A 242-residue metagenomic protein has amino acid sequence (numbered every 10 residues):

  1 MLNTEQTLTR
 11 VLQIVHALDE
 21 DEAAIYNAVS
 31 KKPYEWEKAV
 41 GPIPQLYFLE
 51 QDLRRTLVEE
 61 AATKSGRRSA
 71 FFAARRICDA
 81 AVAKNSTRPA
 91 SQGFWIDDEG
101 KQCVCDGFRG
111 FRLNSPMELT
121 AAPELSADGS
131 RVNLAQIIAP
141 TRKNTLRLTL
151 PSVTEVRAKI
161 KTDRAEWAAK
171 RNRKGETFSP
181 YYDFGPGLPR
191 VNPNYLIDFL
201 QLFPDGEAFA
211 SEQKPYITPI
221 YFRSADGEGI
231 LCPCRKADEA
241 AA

Functional and structural regions predicted by a protein language model:
L2-A242: DNA polymerase processivity clamps
